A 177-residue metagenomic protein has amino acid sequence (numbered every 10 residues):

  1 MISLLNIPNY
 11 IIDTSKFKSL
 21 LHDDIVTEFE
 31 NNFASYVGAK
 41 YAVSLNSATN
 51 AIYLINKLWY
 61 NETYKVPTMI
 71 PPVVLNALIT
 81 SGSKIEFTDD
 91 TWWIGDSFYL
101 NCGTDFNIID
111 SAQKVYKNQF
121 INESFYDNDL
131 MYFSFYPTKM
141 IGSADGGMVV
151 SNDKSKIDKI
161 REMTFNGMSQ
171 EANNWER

Functional and structural regions predicted by a protein language model:
M1-Y60, S81, S97-F98: Conserved PLP-binding active-site segment in aminotransferase class I/II-type PLP enzymes
A39, T104, N128-D129: Short, well-ordered alpha-helix to beta-strand connector turns
S44, F87, Y132-S134: Structural signal for conserved beta-strand scaffold positions within catalytic alpha/beta enzyme cores
S44, V66, V149: Conserved SAM-binding loop
N50, L54, V73-V74, K159: Phosphate- and divalent-cation-binding pockets in alpha/beta enzyme and binding domains that engage nucleotide-derived
K57-Q119: PLP-dependent aminotransferase-like
V115-F120, D127-R177: Active-site region of PLP-dependent enzymes
